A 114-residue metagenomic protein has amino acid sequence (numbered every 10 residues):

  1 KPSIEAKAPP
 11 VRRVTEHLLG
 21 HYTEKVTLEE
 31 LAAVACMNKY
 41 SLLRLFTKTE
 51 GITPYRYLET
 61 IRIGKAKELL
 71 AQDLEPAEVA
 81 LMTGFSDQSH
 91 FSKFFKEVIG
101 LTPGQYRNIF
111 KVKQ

Functional and structural regions predicted by a protein language model:
K1-H17, S41: An amphipathic alpha-helical interaction segment
V11-R13, K25, A35: Acidic, Ser/Thr-rich low-complexity intrinsically disordered segments
E16, G20, K25-E29, T47-S92 (+1 more regions): Terminal helix-turn-helix DNA-binding modules in bacterial transcription factors
L31-K39, L43: Helix-turn-helix
V34, M82-T83, V98: Residues within the alpha-helical elements of helix-turn-helix
P54, T102-P103: Proline-centered helix-kink/hinge sites
